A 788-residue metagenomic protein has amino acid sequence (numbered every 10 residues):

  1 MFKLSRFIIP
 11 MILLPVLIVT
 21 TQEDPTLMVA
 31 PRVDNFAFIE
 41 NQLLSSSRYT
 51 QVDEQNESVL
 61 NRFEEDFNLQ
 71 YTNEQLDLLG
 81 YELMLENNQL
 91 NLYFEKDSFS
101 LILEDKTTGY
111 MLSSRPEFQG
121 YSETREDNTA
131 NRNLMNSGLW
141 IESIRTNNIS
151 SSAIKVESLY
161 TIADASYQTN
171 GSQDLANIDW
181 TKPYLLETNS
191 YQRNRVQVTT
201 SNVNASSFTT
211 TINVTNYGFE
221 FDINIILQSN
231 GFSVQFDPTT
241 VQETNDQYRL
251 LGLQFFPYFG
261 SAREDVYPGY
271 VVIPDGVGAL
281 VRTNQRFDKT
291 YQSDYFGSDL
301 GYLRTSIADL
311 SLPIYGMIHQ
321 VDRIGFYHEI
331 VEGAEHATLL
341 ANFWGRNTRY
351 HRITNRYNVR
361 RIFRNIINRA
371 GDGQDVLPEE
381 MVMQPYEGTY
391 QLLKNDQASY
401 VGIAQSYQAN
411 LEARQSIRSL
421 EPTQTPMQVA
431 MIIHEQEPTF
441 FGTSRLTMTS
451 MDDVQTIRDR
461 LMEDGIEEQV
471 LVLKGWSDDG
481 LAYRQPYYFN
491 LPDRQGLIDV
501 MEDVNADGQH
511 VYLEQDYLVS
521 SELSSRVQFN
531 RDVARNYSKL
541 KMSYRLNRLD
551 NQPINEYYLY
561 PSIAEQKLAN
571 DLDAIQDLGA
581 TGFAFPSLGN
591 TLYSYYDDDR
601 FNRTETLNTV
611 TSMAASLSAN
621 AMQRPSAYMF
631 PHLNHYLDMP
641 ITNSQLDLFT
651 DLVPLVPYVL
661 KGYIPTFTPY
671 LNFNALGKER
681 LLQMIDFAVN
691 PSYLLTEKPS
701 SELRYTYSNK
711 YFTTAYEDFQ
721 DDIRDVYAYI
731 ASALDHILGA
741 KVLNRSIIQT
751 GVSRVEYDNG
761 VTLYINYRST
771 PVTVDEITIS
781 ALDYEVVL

Functional and structural regions predicted by a protein language model:
L4-Q22: Sec-dependent N-terminal signal peptides of Gram-positive bacterial secreted proteins and lipoproteins
T21-Y71: Intrinsically disordered, low-structural-confidence terminal and linker regions
L83-S450, Q455-E468: Carbohydrate-recognition beta-sandwich/jelly-roll modules in extracellular/periplasmic carbohydrate-active proteins
N87-Q89, F94, S98-T107, S311 (+5 more regions): Active-site-proximal substrate-binding groove within the catalytic cores of carbohydrate-active enzymes
Q89, K96, D237-P238, P257 (+4 more regions): Glycine-rich, histidine-containing beta strand-loop boundary motifs that form or position
G218, S233-V234, E468-S477, V511-Y517 (+1 more regions): Short acidic catalytic loops
G231-S233, G260-E264, G465-I466, A506-Q509 (+2 more regions): Structural alpha-beta junctions
E421-E502, Q509-Q566: Aromatic-lined carbohydrate-binding/catalytic grooves of carbohydrate-active enzymes
